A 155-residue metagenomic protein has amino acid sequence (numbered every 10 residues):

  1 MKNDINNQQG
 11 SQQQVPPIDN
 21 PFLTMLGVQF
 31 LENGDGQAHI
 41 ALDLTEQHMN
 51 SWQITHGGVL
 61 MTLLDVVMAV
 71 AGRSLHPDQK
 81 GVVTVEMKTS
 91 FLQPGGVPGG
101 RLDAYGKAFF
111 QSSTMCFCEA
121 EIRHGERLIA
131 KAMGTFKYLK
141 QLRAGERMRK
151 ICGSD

Functional and structural regions predicted by a protein language model:
M1-D155: Terminal targeting signals and extreme-terminal segments of soluble enzymes
